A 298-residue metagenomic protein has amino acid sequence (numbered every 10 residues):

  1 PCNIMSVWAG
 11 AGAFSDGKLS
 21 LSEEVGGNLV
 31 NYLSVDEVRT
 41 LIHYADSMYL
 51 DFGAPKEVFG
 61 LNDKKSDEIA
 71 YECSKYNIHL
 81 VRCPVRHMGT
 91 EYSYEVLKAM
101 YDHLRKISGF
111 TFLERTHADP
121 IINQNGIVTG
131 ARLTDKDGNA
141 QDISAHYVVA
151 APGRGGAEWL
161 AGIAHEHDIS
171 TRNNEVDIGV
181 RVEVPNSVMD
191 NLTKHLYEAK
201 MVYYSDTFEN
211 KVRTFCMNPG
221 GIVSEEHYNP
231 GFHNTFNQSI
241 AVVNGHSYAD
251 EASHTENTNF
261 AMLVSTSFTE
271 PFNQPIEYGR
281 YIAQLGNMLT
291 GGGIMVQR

Functional and structural regions predicted by a protein language model:
P1-Y32, F59, D63-R298: Residues forming the flavin
L33, E37, H43-D51: Conserved catalytic/binding loops enriched for acidic/polar residues
P55-K56: Compact, glycine/acidic-enriched structural inserts
